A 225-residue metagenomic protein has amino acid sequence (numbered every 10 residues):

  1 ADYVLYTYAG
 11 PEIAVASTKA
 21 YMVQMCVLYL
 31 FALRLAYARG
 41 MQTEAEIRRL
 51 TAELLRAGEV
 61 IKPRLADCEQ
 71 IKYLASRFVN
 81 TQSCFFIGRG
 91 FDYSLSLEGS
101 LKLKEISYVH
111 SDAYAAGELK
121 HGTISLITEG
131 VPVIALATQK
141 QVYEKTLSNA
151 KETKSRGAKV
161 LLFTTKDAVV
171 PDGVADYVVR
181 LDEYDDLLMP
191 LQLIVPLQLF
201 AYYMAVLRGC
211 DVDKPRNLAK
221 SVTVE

Functional and structural regions predicted by a protein language model:
A1-E225: A SIS-like phosphosugar-recognition module
